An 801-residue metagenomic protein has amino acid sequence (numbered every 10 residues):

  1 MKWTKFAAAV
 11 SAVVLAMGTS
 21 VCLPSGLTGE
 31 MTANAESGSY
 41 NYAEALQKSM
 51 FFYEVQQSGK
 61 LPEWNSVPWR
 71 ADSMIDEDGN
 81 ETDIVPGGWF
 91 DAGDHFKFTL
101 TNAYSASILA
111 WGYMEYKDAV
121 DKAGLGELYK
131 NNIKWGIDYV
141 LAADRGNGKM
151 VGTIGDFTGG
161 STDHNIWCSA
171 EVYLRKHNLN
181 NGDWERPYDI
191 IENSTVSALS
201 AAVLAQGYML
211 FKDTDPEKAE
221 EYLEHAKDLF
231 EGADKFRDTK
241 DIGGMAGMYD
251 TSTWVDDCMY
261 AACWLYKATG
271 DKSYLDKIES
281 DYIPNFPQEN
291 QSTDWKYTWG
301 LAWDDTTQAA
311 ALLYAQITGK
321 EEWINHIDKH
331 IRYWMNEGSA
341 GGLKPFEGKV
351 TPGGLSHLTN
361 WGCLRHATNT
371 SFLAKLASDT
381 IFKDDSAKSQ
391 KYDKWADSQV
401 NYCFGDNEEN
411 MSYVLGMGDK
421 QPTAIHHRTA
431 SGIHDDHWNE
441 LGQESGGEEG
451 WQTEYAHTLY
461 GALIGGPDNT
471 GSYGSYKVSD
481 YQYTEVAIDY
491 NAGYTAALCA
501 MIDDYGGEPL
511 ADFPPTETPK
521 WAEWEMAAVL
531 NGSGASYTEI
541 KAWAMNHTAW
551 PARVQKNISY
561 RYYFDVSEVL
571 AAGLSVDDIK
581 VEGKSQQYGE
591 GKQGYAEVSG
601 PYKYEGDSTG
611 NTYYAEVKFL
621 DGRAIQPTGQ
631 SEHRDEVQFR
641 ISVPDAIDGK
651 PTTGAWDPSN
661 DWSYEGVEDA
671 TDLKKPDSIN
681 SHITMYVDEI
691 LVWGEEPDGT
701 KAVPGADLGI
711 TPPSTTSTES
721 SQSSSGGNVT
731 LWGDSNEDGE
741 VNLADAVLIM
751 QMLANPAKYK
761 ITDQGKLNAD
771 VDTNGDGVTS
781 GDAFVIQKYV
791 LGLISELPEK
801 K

Functional and structural regions predicted by a protein language model:
W3-S25: Sec-dependent N-terminal signal peptides of Gram-positive bacterial secreted proteins and lipoproteins
T19-G26, T711-K801: Cellulosome-associated attachment modules in secreted, modular CAZymes
E36-F51, V55-G112, T153-L199, V203 (+4 more regions): Aromatic (Trp/Tyr) and acidic
S197, A201-F211, A219-K267, T298-A315: Aromatic-lined, polymer-binding surfaces characteristic of secreted/periplasmic polysaccharide-degrading enzymes
G506-Y537: Low-complexity, acidic Ser/Thr/Pro/Gly-rich terminal tails and inter-domain linkers that flank the onset of structured
G534-V566: Short beta-strand elements of extracellular/lumenal beta-sandwich folds
S567-D621: A surface/secretory-pathway sequence property marking extracellular, secreted, or lumenal proteins enriched
G606, G610-Y613, I625-P627, S631-P712: Terminal connector regions
